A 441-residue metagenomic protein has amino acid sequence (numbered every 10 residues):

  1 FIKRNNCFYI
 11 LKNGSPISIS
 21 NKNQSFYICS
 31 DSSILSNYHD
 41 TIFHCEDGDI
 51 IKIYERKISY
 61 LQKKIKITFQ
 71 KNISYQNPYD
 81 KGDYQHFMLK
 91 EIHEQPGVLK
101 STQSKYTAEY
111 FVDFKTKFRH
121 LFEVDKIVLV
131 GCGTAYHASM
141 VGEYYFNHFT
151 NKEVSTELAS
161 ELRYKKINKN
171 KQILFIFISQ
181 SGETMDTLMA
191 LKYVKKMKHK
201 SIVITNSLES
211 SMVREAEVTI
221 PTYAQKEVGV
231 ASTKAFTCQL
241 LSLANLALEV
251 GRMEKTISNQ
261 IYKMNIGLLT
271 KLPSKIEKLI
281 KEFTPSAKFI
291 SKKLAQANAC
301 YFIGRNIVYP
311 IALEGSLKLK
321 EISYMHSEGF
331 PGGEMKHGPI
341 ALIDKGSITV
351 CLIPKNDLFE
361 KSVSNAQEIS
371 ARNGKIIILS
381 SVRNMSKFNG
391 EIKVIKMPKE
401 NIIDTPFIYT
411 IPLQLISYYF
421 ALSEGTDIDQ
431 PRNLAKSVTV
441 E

Functional and structural regions predicted by a protein language model:
F1-F122, A135, Y144, H148-F149 (+7 more regions): N-terminal segments that mediate ammonia production and transfer in glutamine-dependent amidotransferase systems
F1-F26, I34, A295-E321, V363: Acidic/histidine-rich
R4-C7, N13-S15, K22-S25, Y38-D40 (+12 more regions): Short coil/turn connectors at secondary-structure junctions
Q95-V128, V218-I348, F359, E424-E441: Active-site phosphate/pyrophosphate-binding segments
R119-K271, R305, L352-P398, E424: Glycine-rich phosphate-binding loops that contact phosphosugars or nucleotide phosphates
A138, G142, C238-L243, I311 (+2 more regions): Catalytic-loop motifs flanking and including active-site residues across diverse enzymes
Q296, G332, G346, A371 (+3 more regions): A charged alpha-helical hairpin associated with nucleic-acid processing machineries
K375, G390, E400-E441: Generic C-terminus detector
